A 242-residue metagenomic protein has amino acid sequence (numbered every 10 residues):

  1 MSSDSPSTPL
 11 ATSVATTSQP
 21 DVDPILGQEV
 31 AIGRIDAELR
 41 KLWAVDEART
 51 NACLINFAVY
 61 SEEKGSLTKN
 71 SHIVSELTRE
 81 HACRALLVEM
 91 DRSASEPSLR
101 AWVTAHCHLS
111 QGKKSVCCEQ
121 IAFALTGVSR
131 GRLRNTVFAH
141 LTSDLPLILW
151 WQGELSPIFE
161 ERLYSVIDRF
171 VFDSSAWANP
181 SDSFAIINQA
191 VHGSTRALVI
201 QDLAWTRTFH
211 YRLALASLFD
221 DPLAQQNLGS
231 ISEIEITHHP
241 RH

Functional and structural regions predicted by a protein language model:
M1-Q152: An N-terminal, globular interaction/scaffold subdomain
V45-D46, D221-L223: Generic recognition of flexible, low-complexity loop/linker segments
V116, S165, G229: Structured loop/turn residues at beta-strand edges in well-structured enzyme cores
E119-F123, G127-P222: Conserved, well-structured core segments that form the ligand-binding/active-site neighborhood of functional domains
Q225-I236: A short, surface-exposed helix-loop junction/capping segment
